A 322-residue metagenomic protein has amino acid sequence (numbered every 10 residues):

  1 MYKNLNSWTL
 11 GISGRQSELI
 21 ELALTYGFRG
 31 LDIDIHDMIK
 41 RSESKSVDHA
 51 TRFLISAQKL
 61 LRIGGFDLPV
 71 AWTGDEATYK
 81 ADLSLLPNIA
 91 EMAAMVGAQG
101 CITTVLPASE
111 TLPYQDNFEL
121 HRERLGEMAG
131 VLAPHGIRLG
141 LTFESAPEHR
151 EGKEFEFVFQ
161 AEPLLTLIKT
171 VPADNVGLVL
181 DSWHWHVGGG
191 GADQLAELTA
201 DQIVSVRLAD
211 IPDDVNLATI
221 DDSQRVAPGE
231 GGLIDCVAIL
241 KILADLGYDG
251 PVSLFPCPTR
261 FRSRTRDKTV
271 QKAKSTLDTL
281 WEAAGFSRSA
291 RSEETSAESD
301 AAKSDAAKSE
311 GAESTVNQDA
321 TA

Functional and structural regions predicted by a protein language model:
M1-N4, T9-G27, E91, G97-Q99 (+2 more regions): Histidine-acidic metal/acid-base catalytic patches
L5-S7, D37-K40, T73-T78, Y114-D116 (+3 more regions): Short, contiguous strand/loop micro-motifs
W8-L10, D34-M38, F66-A71, L106-A108 (+4 more regions): Active-site beta-loop-alpha junctions enriched in small/polar residues
S17-E18, A57, D75-G177, V187 (+4 more regions): Active-site acidic/histidine proton-transfer and metal-coordination neighborhood in alpha/beta enzyme cores
R29-G30, L60-R62, Q99, R138 (+1 more regions): Residue-level detector of anion-binding/catalytic polar loops
D32-L54: Glycine-rich, proline-tolerant flexible connector loops at the mouths of alpha/beta enzymes
S46-Q58, E127-V131, Q194, I242: Catalytic-core regions built around general acid/base machinery
H49-A77: Short hydrophobic interaction/assembly module
